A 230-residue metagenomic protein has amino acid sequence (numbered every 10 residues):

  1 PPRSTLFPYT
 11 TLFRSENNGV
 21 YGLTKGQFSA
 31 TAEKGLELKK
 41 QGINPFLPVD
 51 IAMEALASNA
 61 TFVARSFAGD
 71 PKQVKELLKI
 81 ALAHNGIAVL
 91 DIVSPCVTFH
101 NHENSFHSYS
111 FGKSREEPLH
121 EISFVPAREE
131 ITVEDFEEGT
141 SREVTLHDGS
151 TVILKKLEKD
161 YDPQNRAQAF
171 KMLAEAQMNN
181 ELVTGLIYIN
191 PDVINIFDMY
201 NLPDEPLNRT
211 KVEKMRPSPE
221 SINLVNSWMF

Functional and structural regions predicted by a protein language model:
P1-L12: Short, small-residue-biased leader/transition segments that mark boundaries at the very start of proteins
T10-V20: A glycine-rich helix N-cap at a beta->alpha junction
N18-L23, V97-T98: Short gly/pro/ser/thr-enriched loop/turn and capping motifs at secondary-structure boundaries
L23-G35, E54: Active-site-proximal loop->helix
Q27-A32, P71, K79-A83, N101-R115: Short, surface-exposed, charged loop/turn segments at secondary-structure junctions
G35-A81: Conserved thiamine diphosphate
H84, A88-D91, R115-L119: A conserved active-site cap/scaffold subdomain adjacent to cofactor or substrate pockets
T98-F230: Flexible, low-complexity linker and terminal segments
